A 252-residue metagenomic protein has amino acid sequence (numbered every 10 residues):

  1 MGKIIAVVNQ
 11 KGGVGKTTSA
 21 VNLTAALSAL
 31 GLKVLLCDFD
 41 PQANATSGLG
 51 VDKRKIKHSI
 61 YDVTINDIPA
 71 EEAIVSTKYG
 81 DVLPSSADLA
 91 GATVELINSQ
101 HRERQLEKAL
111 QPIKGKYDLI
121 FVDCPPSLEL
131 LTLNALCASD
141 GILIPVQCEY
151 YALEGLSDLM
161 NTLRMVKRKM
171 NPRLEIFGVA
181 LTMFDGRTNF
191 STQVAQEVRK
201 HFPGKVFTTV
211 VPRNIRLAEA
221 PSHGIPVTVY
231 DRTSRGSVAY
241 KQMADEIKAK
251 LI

Functional and structural regions predicted by a protein language model:
M1-I252: P-loop NTP-binding core
